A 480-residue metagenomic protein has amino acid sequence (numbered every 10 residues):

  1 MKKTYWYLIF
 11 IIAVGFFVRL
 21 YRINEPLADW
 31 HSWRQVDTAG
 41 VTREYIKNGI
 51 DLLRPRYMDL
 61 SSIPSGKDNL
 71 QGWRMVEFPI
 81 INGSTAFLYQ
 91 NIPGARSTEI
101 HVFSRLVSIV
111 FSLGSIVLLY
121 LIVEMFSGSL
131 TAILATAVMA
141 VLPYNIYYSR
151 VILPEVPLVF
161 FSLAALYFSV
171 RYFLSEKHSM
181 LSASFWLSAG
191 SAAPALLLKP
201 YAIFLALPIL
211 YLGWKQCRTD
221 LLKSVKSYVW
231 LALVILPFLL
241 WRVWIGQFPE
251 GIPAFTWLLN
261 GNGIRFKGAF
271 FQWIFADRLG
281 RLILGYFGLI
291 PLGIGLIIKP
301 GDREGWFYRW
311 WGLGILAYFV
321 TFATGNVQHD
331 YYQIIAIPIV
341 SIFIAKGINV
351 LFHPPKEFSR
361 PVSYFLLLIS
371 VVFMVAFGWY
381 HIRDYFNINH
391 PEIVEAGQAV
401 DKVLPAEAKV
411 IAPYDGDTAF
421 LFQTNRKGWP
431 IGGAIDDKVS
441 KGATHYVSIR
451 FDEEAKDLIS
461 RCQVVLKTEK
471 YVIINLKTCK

Functional and structural regions predicted by a protein language model:
I11, T98, L119-V141, V159-F160 (+1 more regions): Transmembrane-helix signature of polytopic, membrane-embedded enzymes that assemble or transfer cell-envelope glycans
G15, A135-A140, A192-L196: Short helix- or helix-capping micro-motifs that position conserved polar/aromatic residues at function-defining sites
F16-L20, G347-F352, R360-N389: Transmembrane alpha-helical segments
T38-G49, P194-L198, L205-W306, I315-D330 (+2 more regions): Transmembrane-lumen/periplasm boundary regions of multi-pass, lipid-linked membrane glycan transferases
F87, I100-F126, A164-F168: Transmembrane-helix motifs of polytopic, lipid-linked glycan transferases
E124-L130, A165-F185, A195: Membrane-interface transmembrane helices that cradle and orient dolichyl/undecaprenyl
Y147-P157: Short acidic/glycine- and proline-prone juxtamembrane loop motifs at membrane-interface regions of multi-pass membrane
F386-H390, V400-S440, H445-F451: Short periplasmic/luminal acceptor-recognition loop of GT-C membrane glycosyltransferases, typified by
